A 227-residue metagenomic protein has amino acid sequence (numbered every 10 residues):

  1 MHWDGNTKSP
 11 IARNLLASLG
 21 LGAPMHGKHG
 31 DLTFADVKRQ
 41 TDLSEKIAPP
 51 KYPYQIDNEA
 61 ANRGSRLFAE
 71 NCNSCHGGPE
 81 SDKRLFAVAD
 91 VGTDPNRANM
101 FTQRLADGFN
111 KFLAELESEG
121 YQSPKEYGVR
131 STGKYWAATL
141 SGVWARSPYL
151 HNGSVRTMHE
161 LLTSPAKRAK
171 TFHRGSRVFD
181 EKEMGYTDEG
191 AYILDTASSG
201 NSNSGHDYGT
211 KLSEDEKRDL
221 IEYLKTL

Functional and structural regions predicted by a protein language model:
M1-L227: Periplasmic c-type cytochrome electron-transfer domains
